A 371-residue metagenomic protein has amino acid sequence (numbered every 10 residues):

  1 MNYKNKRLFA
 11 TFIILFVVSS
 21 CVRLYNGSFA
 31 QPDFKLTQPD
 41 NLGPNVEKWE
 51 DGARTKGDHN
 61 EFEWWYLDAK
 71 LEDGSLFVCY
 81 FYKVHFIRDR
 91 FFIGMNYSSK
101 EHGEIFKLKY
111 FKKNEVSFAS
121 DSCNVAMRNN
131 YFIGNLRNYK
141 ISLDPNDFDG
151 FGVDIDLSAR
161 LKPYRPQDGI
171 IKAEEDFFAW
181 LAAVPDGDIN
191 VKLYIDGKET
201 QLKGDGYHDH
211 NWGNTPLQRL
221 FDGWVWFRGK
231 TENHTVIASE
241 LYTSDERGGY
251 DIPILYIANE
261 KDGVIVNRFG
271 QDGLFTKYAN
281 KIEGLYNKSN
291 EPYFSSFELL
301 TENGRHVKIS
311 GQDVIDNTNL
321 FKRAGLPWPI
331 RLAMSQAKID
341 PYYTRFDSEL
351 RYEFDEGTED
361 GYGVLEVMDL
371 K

Functional and structural regions predicted by a protein language model:
N2-F9: Bacterial N-terminal signal peptides that target proteins for export
F9-F12, D316: A detector of low-complexity, intrinsically disordered, Ser/Thr/Gly/Pro/Ala-rich segments
S19-S20: C-terminal motif of bacterial Sec signal peptides marking the signal peptidase cleavage site
R23-K371: Structured soluble/peripheral alpha/beta segments that form catalytic or ligand/cofactor-binding pockets
